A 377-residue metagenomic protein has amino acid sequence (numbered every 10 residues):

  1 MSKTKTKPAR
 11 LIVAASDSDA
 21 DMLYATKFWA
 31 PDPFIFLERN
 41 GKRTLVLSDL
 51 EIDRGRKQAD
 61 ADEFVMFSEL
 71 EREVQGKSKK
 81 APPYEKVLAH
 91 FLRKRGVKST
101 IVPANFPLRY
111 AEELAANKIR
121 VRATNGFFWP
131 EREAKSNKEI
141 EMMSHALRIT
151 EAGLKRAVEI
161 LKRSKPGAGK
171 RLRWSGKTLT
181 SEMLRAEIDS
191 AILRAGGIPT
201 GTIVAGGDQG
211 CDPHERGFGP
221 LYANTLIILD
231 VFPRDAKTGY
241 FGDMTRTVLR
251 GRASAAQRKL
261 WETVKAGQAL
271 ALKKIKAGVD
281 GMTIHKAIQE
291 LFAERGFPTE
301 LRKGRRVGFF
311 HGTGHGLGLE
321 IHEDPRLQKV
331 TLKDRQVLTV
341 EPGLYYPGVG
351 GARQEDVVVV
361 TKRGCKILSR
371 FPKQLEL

Functional and structural regions predicted by a protein language model:
M1-L377: Active-site neighborhoods and metal-handling regions in enzymes and metal-associated proteins
